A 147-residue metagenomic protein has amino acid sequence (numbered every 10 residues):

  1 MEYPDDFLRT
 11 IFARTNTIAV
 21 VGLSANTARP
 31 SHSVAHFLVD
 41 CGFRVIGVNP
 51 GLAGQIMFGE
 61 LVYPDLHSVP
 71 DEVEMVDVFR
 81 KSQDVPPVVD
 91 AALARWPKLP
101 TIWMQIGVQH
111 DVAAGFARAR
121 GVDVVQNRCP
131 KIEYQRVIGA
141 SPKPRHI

Functional and structural regions predicted by a protein language model:
M1-P4, Q55-D71, D77-V89: Glycine-rich, highly charged phosphate/nucleotide-binding loops
A19-V21: Conserved beta-strand elements of the Class I
N26-R29, H36-I56: NAD(P)-binding Rossmann-fold cofactor-contacting core
C41-F43, W96-P100, R120-V122: A short helix->loop->beta-strand "cap" motif at the edges of active sites that frequently abuts
A92-A117: ADP-ribose/adenylate-binding Rossmann-like module
Q105, A113-Y134: C-terminal structural segments of small proteins and small subunits
K131-I147: A charged, well-structured terminal subsegment
